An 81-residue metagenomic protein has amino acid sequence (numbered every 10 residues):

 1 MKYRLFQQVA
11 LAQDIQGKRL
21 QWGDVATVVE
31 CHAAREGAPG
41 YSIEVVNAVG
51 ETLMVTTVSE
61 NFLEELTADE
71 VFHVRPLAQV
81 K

Functional and structural regions predicted by a protein language model:
Y3-L66, V71, V80: Basic/aromatic-rich interaction segments and small domains that mediate binding to polyanionic partners
